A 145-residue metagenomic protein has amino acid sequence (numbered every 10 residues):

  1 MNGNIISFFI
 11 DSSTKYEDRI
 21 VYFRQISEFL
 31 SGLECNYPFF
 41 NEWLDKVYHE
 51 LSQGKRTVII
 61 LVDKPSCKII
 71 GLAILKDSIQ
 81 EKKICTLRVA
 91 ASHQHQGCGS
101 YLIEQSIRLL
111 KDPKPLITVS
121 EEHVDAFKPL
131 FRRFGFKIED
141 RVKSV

Functional and structural regions predicted by a protein language model:
M1-L44: Short amphipathic alpha-helix that is part of the acyltransferase structural core
S31-P65: Active-site rim helix/loop that mediates acceptor-substrate recognition in acyltransferases
F39, C85-T86, Q94, A126: Acidic/histidine-enriched, beta-strand-rich ligand/metal-binding domains
S66-L72, K82: Glycine-rich phosphate/pyrophosphate-binding loop shared by adenosine-nucleotide-utilizing enzymes
K76, Q80-A91: Conserved acetyl-CoA binding element of GNAT-fold acetyltransferases
V89, H95-L109: Conserved acetyl-CoA-binding loop-helix of GNAT-fold acetyltransferases
L110-E122: Conserved GNAT acetyl-CoA-binding A-motif
E121-S144: Conserved active-site alpha-helix within GNAT-family acetyltransferase domains
